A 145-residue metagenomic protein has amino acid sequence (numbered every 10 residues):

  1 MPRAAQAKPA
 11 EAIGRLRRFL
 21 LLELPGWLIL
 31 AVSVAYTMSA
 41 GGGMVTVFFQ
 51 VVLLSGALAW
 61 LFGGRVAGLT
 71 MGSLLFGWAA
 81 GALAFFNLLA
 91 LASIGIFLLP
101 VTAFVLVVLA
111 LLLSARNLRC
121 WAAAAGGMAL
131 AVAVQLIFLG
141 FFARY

Functional and structural regions predicted by a protein language model:
P2-V45, W60, A122: Cytosolic juxtamembrane helix and N-cap/initiation of the first transmembrane helix
R17-S33, F76-A84, G127-V132: Alpha-helical transmembrane segments
P25-I29, Q50-L58, L98-V108: Hydrophobic cores of alpha-helical transmembrane segments in multi-pass inner/ER membrane proteins, independent
S39-G42, N87-I96: Membrane-interface helix caps and helix-loop-helix hairpins in membrane proteins
Q50-M71, F76, V108-L109: Canonical alpha-helical transmembrane segments
A80-L83, N87, V101-L109: Hydrophobic alpha-helical segments of small multi-pass membrane proteins
A115-G127: Membrane-interfacial entry segments at the cytosolic side of transmembrane helices
V134-Y145: Juxtamembrane boundary at the C-terminal end of a transmembrane helix
